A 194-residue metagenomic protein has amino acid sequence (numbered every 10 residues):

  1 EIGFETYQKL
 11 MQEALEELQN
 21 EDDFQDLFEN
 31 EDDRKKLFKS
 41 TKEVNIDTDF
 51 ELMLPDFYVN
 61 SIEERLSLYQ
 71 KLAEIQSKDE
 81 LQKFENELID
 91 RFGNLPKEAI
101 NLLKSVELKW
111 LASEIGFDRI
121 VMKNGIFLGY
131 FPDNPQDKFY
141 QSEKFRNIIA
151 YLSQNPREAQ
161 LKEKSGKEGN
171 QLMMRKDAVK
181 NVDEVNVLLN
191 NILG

Functional and structural regions predicted by a protein language model:
E1-G194: Accessory helical-bundle/CTD segments and flexible terminal tails appended to RecA-like ATPase motors
